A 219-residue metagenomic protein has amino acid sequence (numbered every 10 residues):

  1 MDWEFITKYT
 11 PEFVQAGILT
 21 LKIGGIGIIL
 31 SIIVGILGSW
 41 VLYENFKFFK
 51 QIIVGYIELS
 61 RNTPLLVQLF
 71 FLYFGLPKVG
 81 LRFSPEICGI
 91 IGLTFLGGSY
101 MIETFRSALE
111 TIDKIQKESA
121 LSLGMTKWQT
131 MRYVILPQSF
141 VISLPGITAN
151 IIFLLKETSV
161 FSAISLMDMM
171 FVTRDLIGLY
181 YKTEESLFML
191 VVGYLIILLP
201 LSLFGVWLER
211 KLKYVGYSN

Functional and structural regions predicted by a protein language model:
M1-N219: Transmembrane alpha-helices and adjacent helix-loop boundaries
